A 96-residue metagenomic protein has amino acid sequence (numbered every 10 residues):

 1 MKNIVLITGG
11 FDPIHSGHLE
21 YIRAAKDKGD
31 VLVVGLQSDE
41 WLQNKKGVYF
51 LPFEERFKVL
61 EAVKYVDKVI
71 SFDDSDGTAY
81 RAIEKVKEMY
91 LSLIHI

Functional and structural regions predicted by a protein language model:
M1-I94: Nucleotidyltransferase catalytic core that binds NTPs
